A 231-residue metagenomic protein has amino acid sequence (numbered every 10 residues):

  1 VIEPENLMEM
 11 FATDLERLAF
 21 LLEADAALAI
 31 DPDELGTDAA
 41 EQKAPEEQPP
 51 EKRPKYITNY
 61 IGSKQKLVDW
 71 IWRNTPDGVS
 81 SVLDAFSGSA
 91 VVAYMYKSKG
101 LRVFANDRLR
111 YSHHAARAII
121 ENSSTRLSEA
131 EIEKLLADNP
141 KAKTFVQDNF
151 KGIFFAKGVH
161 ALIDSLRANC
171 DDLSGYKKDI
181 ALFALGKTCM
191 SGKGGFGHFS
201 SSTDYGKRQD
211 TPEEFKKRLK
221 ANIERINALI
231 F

Functional and structural regions predicted by a protein language model:
E3, F11-A26, D38, E46-Q48 (+3 more regions): SAM-dependent nucleic-acid methyltransferase catalytic core
M10-F11, R17, D25, P32 (+4 more regions): Charged, often flexible domain-edge or linker segments that flank or initiate folded functional domains
D31, G36-A44: Small-residue-rich anion-binding loops in enzyme active sites
Y60-I61, V82: Short, flexible loop segments at the rims of nucleotide/cofactor-binding pockets, characterized by
S63-G78: Conserved alpha-helix/loop element of class I SAM-dependent methyltransferases that forms part of the SAM/SAH-binding
G78-S80, G100, K178: A general structural motif
L83, S87-P140, D148-K151: SAM cofactor-binding core of SAM-dependent methyltransferases, primarily the Rossmann-like beta-alpha-beta module
P140-K157, I163: PRPP-dependent phosphoribosyltransferase catalytic core
